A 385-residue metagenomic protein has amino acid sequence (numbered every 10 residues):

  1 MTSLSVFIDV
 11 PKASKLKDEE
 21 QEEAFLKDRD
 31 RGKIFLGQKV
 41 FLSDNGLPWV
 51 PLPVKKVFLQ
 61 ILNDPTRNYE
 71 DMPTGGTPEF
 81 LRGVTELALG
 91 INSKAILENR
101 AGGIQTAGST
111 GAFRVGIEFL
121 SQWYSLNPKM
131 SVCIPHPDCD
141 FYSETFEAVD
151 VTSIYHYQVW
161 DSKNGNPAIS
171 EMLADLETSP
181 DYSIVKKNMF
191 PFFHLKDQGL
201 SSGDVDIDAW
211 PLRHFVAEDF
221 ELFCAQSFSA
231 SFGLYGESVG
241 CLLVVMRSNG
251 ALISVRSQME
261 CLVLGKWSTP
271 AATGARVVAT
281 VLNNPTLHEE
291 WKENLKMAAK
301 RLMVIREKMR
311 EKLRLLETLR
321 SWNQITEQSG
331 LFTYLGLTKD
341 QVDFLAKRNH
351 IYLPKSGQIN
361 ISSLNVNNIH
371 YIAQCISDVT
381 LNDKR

Functional and structural regions predicted by a protein language model:
T2-E79, G83-E86, G265, T269-A271 (+2 more regions): N-terminal "arm"/small-domain region of PLP-dependent enzymes with the aminotransferase-like
L36, V84-L87, G116, V132 (+4 more regions): Buried hydrophobic positions in well-ordered alpha/beta secondary-structure cores of metabolic enzymes
V40-L42, D138, D197-G199, S229: Active-site-proximal loop/turn and secondary-structure-junction residues that shape catalytic pockets, frequently
V50-F190, Q198-L200, V205, A209-R213 (+3 more regions): Conserved core of the PLP fold type I
D208-S254: Active-site PLP attachment segment
R256-A275, V281-R310: Structural signature of PLP-dependent enzymes
E290-K347: Conserved PLP-binding catalytic core of the aspartate aminotransferase-like
